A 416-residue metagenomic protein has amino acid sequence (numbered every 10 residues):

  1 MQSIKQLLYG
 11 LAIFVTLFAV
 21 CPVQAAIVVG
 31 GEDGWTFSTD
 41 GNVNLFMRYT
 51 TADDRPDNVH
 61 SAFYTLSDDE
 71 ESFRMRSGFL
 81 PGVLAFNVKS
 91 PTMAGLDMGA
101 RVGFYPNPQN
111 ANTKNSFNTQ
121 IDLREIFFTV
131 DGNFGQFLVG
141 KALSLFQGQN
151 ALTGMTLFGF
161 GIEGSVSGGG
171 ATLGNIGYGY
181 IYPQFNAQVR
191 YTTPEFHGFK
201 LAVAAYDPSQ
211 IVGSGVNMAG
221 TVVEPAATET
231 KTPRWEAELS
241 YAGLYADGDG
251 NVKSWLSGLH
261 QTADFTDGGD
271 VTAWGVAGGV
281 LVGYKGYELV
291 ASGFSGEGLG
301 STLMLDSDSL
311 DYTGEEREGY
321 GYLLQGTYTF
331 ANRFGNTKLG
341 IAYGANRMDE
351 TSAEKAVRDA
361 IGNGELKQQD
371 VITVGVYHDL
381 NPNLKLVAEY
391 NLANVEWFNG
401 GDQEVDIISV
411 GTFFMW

Functional and structural regions predicted by a protein language model:
I27-Y49, E71-I211, Y241-L244: Outer membrane beta-barrel
G31, S90-T92, D131-F134, T193-H197 (+5 more regions): Outer-membrane beta-barrel strand-turn architecture
T36-N42, D97-G99, Q136-G140, Q149 (+9 more regions): Residue-level detector of the transmembrane beta-barrel scaffold of outer-membrane proteins
G41-Y49, A100-F104, K141, V203-A205 (+7 more regions): Transmembrane beta-barrel strands of outer-membrane/channel proteins
A52-F63, N110-L123, L152-M155, S209-K231 (+4 more regions): Outer-membrane beta-barrel translocator domains and adjoining extracellular loop/strand segments of Gram-negative
A85-N87, I126-T129, R190-T192, E238-S240 (+5 more regions): Outer-membrane beta-barrel architecture
F196, A237, H378, E404-W416: Outer-membrane beta-barrel "beta-signal"
A237-V374: Detector for outer-membrane/organellar transmembrane beta-barrel domains, recognizing the amphipathic beta-strand
